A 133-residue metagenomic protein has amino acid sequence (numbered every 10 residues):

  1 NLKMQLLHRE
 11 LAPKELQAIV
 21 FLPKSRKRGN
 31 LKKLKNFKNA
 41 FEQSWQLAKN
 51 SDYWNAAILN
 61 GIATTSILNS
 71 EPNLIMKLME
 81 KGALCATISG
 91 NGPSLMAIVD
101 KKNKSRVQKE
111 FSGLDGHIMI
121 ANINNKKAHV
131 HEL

Functional and structural regions predicted by a protein language model:
N1-M79, K101-R106, S112-L133: ATP-dependent small-molecule kinase catalytic core of the GHMP/sugar-kinase superfamily and closely related
A86-S89: Short beta-strand
G92-S94: N-terminal pre-core extensions flanking Radical SAM catalytic domains
M96-D100: Short hydrophobic/aromatic beta-strand micro-patches that form the beta-sheet surface supporting nucleotide- or nucleic
